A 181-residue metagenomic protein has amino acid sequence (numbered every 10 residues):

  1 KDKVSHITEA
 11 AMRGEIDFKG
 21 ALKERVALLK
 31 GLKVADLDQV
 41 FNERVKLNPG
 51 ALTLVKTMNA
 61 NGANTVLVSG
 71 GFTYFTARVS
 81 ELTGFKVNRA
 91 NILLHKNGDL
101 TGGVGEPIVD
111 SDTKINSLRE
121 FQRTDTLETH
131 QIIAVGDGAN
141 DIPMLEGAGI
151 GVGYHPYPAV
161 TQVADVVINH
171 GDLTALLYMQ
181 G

Functional and structural regions predicted by a protein language model:
K1-E15: Conserved phosphoryl-transfer catalytic core
I16-A27: Long, charged amphipathic helices and adjacent flexible linkers at domain junctions
G31, D36-G181: C-terminal cap/substrate-recognition subdomain and adjoining C-terminal extension of metal-dependent phosphatase-like
